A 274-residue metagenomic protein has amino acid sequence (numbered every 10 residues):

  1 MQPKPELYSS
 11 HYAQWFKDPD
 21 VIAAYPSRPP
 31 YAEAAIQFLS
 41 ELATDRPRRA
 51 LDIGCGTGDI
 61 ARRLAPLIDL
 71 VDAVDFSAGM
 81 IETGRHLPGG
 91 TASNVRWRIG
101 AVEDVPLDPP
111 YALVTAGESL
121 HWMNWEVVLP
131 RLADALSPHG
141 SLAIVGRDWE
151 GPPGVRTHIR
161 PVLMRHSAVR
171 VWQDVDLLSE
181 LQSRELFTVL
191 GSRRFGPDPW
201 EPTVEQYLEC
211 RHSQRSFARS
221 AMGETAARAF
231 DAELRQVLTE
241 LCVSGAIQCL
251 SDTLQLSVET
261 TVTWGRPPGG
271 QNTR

Functional and structural regions predicted by a protein language model:
M1-D45: Conserved class I S-adenosyl-L-methionine
R48, D69, A112: Conserved acidic residues
L51, T57-D104: Class I SAM-dependent methyltransferase SAM/SAH-binding core
P106-V114: A short acidic, Gly/Pro-enriched loop at the edge of an enzyme's catalytic core that lines a small-molecule cofactor
A116-G117, W125: A short beta-strand submotif of the Rossmann-like class I SAM-dependent methyltransferase core that lines
M123-L132: A short, conserved alpha-helix within the catalytic core of class I
A133, S137-T203: Conserved catalytic/acceptor-binding region of the Class I
R184-R274: Conserved Class I S-adenosyl-L-methionine
